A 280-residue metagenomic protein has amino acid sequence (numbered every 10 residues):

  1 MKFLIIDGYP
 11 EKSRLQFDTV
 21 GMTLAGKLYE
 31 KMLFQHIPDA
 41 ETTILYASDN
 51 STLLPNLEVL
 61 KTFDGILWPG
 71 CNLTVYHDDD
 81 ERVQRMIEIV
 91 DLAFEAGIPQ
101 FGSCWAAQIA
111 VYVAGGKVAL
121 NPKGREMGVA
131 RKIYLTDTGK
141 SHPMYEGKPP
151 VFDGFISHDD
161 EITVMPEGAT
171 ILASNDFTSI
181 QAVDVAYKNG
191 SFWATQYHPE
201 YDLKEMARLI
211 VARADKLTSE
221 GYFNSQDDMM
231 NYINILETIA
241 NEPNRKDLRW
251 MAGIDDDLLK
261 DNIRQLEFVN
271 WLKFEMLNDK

Functional and structural regions predicted by a protein language model:
M1-A96, E220-K280: N-terminal beta1-alpha1 cap of cysteine-dependent amidohydrolase-like domains
I5, T42-I44, F101-S103, A173 (+1 more regions): A structural signal for short, well-ordered beta-strand segments and their strand-loop junctions that often border
G8, G116-L209: Pocket-forming structural segment of enzyme catalytic cores
L15-Q16, H77-D79, V111-V113, P166 (+2 more regions): Short glycine-/acidic-enriched loop or helix-start segments at secondary-structure transitions that form or flank
D18-G21, D80-V83, A114-V118, A169-T170 (+1 more regions): Short, glycine/charged-enriched secondary-structure capping and boundary segments
E58, A93, G102, T163-V164 (+1 more regions): Structural motif
C71-G139: Cysteine-nucleophile active-site neighborhood
I180-Q226, Y232-N241, R245, G253: A glycine-centered loop/beta-turn motif at secondary-structure junctions
